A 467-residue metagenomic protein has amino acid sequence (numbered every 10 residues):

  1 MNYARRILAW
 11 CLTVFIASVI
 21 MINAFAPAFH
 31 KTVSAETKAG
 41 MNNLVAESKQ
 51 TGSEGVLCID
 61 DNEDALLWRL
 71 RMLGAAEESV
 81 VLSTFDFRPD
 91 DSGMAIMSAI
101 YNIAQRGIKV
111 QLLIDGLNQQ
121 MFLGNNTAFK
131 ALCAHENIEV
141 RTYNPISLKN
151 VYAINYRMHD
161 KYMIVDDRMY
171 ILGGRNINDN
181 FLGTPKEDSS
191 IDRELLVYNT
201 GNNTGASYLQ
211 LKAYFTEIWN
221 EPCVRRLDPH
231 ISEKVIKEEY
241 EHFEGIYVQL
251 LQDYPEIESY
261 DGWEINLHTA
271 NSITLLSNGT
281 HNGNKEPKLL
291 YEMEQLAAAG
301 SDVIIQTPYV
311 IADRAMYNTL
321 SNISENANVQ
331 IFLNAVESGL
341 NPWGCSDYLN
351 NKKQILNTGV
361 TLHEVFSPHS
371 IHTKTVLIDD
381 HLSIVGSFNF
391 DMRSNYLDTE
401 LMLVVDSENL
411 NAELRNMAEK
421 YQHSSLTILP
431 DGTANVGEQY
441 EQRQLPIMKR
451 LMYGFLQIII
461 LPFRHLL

Functional and structural regions predicted by a protein language model:
N2-L44, L456-L467: N-terminal membrane-anchoring alpha-helices
V19-S34, K49-E63, I305-D313: N-terminal-biased segments
V33-A76, D86-A298, N334-D379, F388-N395 (+1 more regions): HKD-type phospholipase D/PLD-like phosphodiesterase module
R225-D228, I305-Q306, Q330-I331, T361-V365 (+1 more regions): Acidic/polar loop patches that form or flank catalytic/metal-binding clefts of enzymes that bind anionic ligands
Y291-E337: Long, K/E/R/D-enriched contiguous segments that form extended
S367-T373, I378-L467: Long, C-terminal catalytic modules of enzymes
